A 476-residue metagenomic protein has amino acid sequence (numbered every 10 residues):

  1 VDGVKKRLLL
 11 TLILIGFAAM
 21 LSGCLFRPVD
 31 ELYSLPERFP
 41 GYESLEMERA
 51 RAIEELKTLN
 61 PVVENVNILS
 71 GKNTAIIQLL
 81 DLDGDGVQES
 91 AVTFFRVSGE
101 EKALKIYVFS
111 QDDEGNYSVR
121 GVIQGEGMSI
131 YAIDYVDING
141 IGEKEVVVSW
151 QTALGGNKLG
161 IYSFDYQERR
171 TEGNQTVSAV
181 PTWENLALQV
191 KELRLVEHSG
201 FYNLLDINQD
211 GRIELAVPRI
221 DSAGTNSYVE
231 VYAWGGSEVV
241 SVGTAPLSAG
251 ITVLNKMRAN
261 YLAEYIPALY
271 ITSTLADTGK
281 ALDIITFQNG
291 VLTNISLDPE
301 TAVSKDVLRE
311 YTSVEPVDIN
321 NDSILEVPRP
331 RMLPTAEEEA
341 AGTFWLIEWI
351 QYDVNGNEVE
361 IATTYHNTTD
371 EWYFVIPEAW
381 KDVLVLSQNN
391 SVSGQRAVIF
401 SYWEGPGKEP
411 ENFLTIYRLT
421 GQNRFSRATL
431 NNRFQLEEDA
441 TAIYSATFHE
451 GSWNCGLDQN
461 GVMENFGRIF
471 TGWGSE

Functional and structural regions predicted by a protein language model:
V1-G3: Short, Lys/Arg-enriched N-terminal segments with co-localized hydrophobic residues within the first ~10-30 amino acids
K5-V29: Sec-dependent N-terminal signal peptides of Gram-positive bacterial secreted proteins and lipoproteins
G23-Q388, V392-E404, E409, Q422-I443 (+2 more regions): Beta-propeller-forming repeat regions
E409-F413, Y417: Trp/Gly-enriched beta-strand surface patches
E450-D458: A short acidic/glycine-rich loop-to-helix N-cap element
